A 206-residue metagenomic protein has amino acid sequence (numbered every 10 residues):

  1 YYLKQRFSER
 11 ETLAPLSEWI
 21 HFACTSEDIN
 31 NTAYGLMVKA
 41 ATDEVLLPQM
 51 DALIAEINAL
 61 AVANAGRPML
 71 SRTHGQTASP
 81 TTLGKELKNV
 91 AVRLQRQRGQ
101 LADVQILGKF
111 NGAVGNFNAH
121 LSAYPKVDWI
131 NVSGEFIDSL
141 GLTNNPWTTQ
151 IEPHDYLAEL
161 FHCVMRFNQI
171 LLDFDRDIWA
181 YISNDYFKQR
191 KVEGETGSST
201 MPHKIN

Functional and structural regions predicted by a protein language model:
Y1-H120, Y124-E135, N144, G197-S198 (+2 more regions): A helix-coil-helix interface module used to build multimeric assemblies and to scaffold catalytic/cofactor sites
Q97, T143, T149-N206: Glycine-rich anion/phosphate-binding loop at the beta-strand->alpha-helix junction
S139: Metal- and O2-centered redox machinery and metal/ROS homeostasis
